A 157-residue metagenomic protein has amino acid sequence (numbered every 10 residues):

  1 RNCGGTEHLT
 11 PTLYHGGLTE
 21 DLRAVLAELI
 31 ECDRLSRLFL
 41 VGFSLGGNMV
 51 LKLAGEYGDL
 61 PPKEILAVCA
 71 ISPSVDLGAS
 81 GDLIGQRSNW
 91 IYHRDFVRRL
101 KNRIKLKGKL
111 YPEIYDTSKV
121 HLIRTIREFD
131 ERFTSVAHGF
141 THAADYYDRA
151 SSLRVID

Functional and structural regions predicted by a protein language model:
R1-C3, S74: Short beta-to-alpha linker loops that shape the active-site pocket of alpha/beta-hydrolase fold enzymes
C3-F39: Catalytic nucleophile-loop/oxyanion-hole region of alpha/beta-hydrolase and closely related hydrolase-like folds
H15-L18, G46, F140, R149: Active-site-proximal structural scaffolding
R23-I30, A54, D148, S152: Generic structural signal for well-ordered alpha-helical scaffold segments
A24, S44-L45, R124, H142 (+1 more regions): Generic recognition of stable, solvent-exposed alpha-helical segments in well-folded globular domains
E31-C32, L60-P61, V155-I156: Surface-exposed acidic, glycine-flexible loop patches that form ligand/cofactor-binding and adhesion interfaces
L35-H138: Alpha/beta-hydrolase-fold enzymes
R132-I156: Active-site nucleophile elbow and catalytic-triad environment of alpha/beta-hydrolase enzymes
